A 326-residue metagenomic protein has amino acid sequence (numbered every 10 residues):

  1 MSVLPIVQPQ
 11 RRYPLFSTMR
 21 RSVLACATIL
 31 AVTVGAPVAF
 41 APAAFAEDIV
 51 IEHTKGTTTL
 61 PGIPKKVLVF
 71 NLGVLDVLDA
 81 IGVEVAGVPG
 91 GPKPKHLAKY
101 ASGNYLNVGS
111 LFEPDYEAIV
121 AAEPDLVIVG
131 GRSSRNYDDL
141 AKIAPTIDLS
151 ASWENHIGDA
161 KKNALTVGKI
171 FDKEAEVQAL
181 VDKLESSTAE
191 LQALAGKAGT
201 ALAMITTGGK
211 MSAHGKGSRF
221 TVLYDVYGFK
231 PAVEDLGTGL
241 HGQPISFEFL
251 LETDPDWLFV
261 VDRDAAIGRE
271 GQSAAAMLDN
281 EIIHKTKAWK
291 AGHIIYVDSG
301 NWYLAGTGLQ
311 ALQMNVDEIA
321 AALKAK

Functional and structural regions predicted by a protein language model:
S2-F16, L24-C26, G35-G73, E174-A203 (+4 more regions): Bacterial Sec-exported substrate-binding components of ABC uptake systems
H53-K55, V108-D115, G237-S246: Short helix-initiation/N-cap motifs at beta->coil->alpha
K66, N71-A122: A short, structured surface patch at a secondary-structure boundary
P92-H96, A213-Q243: Alpha-helical, coiled-coil/dimerization segments enriched in small aliphatic residues
E123-V129, P145, L250, D254-F259: Proline-aspartate-enriched helix->loop->beta-strand connector
R135, S150-T166, G199-V222, A266-G271: Extracytoplasmic ligand-binding site segments that recognize negatively charged/polar headgroups
T206, S212, G239-I267: Ligand-binding pocket segment of bilobal, Venus flytrap-like solute-binding proteins
W257-K326: Structured C-terminal subdomain patch of bacterial secreted/periplasmic proteins
